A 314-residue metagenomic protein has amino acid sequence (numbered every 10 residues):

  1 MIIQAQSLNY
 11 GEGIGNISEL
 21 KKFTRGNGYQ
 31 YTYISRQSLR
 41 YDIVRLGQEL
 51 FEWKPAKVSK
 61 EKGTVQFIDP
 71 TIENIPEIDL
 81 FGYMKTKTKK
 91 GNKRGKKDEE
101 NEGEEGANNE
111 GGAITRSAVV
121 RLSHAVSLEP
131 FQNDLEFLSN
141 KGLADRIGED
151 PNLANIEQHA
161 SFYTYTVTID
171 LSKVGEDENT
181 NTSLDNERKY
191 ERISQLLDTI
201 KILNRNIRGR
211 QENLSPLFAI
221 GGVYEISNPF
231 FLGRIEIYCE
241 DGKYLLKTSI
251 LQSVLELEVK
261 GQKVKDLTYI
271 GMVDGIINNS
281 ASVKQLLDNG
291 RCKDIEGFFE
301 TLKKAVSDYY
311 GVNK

Functional and structural regions predicted by a protein language model:
M1-K314: RNA-binding basic/glycine-rich loop and surface signature characteristic of RAMP-family CRISPR effectors
